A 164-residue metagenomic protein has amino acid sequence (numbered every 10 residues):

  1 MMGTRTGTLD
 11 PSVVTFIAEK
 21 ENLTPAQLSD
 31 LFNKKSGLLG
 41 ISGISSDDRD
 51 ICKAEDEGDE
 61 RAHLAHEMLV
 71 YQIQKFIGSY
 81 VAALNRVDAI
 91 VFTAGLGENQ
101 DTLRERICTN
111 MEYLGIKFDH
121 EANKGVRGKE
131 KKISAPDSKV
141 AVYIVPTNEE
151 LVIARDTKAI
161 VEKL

Functional and structural regions predicted by a protein language model:
M1-E19: Glycine-rich phosphate-binding loop of actin/hexokinase-like ATP-binding domains
G7-V13, I44-D48, N85-I90: Short acidic (Asp/Glu) and glycine-rich catalytic loops that position anionic groups and cofactors
T8, S36, L96: Glycine-rich beta-alpha junction loops
P11, I17, S29, K35-L38: Conserved N-terminal phosphate-binding loop of PLP-dependent enzymes in the Aspartate aminotransferase
E19-P25, K163-L164: Short helix-capping/linker segments at secondary-structure and domain boundaries
A26-K35, A89-V91: Beta-strand segments within the central parallel beta-sheet cores of soluble alpha/beta enzyme folds
D30, G37-I41, D48-A83: Adenine-nucleotide phosphate-binding core of ATP-dependent small-molecule kinases
H63-V87, V91, G97-L164: Internal helix-turn-beta structural module
